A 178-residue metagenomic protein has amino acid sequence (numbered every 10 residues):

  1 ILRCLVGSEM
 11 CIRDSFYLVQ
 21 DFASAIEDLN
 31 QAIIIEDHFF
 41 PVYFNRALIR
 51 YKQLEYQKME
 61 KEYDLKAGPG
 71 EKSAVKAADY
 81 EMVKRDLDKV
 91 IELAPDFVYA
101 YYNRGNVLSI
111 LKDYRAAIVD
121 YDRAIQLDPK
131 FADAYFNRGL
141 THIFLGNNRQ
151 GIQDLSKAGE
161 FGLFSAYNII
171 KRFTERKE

Functional and structural regions predicted by a protein language model:
I1-G7, I12: Single conserved hydrophobic/aromatic residue that forms the stacking wall/gate of nucleotide- or nucleobase-binding
S8, F40-P41, V98-Y99, A132-D133 (+1 more regions): Helix-start (N-cap) detector for alpha-helical repeat units in TPR-like alpha-solenoids, especially tetratricopeptide
F16-Y17, Y51, V75, Y102 (+2 more regions): Position-specific recognition of the canonical hydrophobic site in helix A of tetratricopeptide repeat
N45, N103, N137, I169-K171: Canonical tetratricopeptide repeat
